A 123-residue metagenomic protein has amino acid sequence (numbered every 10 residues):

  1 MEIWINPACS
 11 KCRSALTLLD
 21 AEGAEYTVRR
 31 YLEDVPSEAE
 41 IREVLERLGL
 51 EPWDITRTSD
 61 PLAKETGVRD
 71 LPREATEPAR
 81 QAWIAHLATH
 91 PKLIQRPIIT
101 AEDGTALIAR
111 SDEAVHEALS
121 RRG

Functional and structural regions predicted by a protein language model:
M1-E22, Y26-Y31: Local sequence-structure signature of Cys/Sec-based thiol-disulfide redox active-site neighborhoods
L32-G123: Thiol/selenol-based redox catalytic cores and closely related redox-interacting motifs
